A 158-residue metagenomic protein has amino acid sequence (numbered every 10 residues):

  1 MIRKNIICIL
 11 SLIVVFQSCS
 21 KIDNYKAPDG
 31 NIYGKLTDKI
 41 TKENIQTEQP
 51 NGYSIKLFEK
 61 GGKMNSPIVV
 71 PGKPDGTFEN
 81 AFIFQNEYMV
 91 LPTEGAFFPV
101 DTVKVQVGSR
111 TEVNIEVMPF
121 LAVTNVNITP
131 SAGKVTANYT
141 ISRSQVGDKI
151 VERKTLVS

Functional and structural regions predicted by a protein language model:
V15-S18: C-terminal motif of bacterial Sec signal peptides marking the signal peptidase cleavage site
P28-I32, G133-A137: Structural beta-strand segments of beta-rich domains
G30-I40, G76: A short, amphipathic beta-strand motif
G34-L36, A137-Q145: Aromatic/hydrophobic beta-strand junction motif of beta-rich domains
I40-K63, D148-E152: Short, ordered, surface-exposed loop/turn motifs in non-cytosolic proteins
E59-D75: Short, acidic Ser/Thr/Gly-rich low-complexity loop/linker segments typical of extracellular and cell-surface proteins
G76-N80, F84-F97: A short, solvent-exposed beta-strand micro-motif common in secreted/extracellular proteins
E94-L121: Structured interaction patches on ligand/partner-binding surfaces of diverse proteins
